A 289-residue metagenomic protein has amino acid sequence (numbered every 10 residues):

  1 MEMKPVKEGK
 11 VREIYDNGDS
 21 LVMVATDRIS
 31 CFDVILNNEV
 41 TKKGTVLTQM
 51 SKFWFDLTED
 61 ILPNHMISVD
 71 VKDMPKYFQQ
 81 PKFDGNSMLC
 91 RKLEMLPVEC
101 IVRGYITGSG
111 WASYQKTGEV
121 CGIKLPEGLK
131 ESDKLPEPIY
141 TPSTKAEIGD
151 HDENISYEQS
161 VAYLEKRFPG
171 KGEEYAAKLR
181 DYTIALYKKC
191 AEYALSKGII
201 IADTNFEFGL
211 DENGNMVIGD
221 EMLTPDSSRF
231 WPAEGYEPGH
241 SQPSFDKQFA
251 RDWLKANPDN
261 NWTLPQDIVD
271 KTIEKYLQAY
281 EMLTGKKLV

Functional and structural regions predicted by a protein language model:
M1-E147, N260-V289: Active-site loop/lid in soluble adenylation, ligation, and acyl-transfer enzymes
S20, M95-P97, G198-I201, N213-M216: Coil-to-beta-strand transition motifs
R28, T107, E207, L223-T224: Short, glycine-/Ser/Thr-/acidic-enriched flexible segments
F32, W111-A112, N213, S227-R229: Intrinsically disordered, low-complexity acidic/polar segments
V102, I201-M222: Conserved metal-phosphate-binding beta-hairpin within the catalytic cores of diverse ATP-dependent phosphoryl-transfer
K116-T117, K124-E174, I218, M222-L283: Anionic ligand-binding catalytic core segments
F168-A202: A long amphipathic alpha-helix within ATP-dependent nucleotide-binding catalytic cores
